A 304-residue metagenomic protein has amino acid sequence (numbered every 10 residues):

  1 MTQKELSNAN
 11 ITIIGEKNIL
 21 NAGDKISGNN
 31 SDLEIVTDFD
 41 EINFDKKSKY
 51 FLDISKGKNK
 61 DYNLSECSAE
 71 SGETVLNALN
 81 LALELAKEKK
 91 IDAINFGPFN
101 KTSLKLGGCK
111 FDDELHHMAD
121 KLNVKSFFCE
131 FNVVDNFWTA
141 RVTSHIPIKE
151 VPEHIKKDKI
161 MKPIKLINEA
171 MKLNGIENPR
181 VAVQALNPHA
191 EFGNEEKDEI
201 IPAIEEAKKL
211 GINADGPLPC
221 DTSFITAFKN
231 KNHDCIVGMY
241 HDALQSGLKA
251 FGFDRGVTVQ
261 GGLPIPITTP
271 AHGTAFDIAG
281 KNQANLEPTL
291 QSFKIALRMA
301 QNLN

Functional and structural regions predicted by a protein language model:
M1-N304: Anion-binding alpha/beta catalytic cores of soluble intermediary-metabolism enzymes, centered on
